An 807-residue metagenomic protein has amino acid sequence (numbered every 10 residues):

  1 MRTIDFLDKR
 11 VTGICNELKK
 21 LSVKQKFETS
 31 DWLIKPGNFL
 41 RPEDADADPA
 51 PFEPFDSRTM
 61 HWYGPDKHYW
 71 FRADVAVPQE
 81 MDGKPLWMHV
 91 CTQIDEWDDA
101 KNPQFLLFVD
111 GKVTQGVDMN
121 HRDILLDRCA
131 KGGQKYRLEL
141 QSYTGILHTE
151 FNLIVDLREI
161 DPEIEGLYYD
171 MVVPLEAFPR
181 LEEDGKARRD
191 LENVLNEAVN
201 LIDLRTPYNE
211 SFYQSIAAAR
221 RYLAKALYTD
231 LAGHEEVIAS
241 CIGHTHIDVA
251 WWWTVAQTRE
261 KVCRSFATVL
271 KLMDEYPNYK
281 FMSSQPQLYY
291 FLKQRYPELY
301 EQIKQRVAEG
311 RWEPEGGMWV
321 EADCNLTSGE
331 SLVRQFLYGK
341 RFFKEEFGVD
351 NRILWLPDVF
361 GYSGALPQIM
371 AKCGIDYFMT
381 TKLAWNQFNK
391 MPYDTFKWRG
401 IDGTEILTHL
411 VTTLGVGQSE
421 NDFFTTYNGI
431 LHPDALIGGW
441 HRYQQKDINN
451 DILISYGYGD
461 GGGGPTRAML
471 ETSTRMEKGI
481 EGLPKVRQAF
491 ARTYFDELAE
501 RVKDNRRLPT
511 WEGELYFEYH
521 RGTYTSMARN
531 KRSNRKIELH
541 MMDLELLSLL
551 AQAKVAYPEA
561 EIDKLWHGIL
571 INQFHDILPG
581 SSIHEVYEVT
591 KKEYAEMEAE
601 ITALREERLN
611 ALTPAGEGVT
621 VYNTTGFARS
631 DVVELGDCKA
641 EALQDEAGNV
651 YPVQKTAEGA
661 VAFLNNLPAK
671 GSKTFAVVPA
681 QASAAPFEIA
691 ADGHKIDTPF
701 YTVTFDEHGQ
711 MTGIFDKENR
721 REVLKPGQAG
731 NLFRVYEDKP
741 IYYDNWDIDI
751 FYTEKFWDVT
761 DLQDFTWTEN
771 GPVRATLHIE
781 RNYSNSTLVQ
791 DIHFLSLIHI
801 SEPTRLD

Functional and structural regions predicted by a protein language model:
M1-I242: Mature N-terminal, pre-catalytic/accessory segment of carbohydrate-active enzymes
H89-C91, F108-G133, M318-Y338, E346 (+3 more regions): Aromatic/His-enriched, Gly/Pro-containing loop or helix-boundary segments that lie immediately adjacent to catalytic
C129-Q214, A218-R221, H234, I238 (+6 more regions): Active-site and substrate-binding clefts of carbohydrate-active enzymes
R205-Y213, T245-E260, S284-L292, G317-V333 (+5 more regions): The substrate-binding groove and active-site-proximal loops of carbohydrate-active enzymes, especially glycoside
Q214-T229, Q287, K293, E330 (+9 more regions): Gly/Pro-rich turn-and-neighbor structural signature
L223-I242, R264-Y276, F291-D350, G364-K372 (+2 more regions): Catalytic alpha-helical scaffold of carbohydrate-active enzymes acting on polysaccharides/glycoconjugates
E559-D563, I571-L797, S801: Catalytic and substrate-binding regions of extracellular carbohydrate-active enzymes, especially polysaccharide lyases
E802-D807: Short "domain-exit" segments at the C-terminal end of structured domains
